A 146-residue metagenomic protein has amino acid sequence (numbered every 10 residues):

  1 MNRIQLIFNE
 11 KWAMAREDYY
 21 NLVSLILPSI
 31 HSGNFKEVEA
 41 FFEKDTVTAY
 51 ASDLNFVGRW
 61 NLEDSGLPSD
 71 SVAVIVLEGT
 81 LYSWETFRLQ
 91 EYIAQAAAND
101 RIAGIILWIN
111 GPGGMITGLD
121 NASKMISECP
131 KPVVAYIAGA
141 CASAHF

Functional and structural regions predicted by a protein language model:
M1-A144: N-terminal organellar transit peptides
